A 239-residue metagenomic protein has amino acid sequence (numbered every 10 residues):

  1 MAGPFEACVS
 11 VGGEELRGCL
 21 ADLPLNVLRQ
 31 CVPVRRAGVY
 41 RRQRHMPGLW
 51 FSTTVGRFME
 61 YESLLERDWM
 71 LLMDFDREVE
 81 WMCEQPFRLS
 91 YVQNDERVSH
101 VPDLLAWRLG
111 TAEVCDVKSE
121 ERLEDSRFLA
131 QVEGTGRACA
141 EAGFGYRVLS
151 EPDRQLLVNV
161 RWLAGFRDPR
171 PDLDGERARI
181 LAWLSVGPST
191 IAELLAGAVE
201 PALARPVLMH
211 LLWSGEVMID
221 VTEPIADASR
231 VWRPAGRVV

Functional and structural regions predicted by a protein language model:
M1-V239: Electrostatic, structured charged patches in enzyme active sites and in nucleic-acid/phosphate-binding
